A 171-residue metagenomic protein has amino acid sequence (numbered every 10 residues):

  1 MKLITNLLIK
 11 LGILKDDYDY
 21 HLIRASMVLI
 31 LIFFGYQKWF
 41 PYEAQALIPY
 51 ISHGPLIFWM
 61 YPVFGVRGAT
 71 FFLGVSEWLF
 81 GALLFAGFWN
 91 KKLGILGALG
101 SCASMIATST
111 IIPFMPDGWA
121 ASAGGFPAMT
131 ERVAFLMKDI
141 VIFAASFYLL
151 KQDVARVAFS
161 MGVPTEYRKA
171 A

Functional and structural regions predicted by a protein language model:
M1-A171: Membrane-interface extramembranous regions
